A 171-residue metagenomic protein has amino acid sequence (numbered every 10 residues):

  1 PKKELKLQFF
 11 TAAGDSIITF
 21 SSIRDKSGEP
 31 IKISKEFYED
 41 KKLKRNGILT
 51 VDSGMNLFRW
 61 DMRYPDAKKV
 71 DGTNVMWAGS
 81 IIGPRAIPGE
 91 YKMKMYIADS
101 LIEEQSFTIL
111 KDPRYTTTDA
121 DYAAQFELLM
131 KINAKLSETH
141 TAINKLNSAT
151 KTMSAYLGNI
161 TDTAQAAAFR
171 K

Functional and structural regions predicted by a protein language model:
P1-K171: Extracytoplasmic/secretory ectodomains and luminal regions
